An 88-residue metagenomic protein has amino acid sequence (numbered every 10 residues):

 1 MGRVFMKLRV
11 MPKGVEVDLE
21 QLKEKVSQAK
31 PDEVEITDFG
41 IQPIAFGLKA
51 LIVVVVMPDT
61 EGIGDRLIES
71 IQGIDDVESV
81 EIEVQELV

Functional and structural regions predicted by a protein language model:
M1-V88: Long, contiguous binding/interaction regions
